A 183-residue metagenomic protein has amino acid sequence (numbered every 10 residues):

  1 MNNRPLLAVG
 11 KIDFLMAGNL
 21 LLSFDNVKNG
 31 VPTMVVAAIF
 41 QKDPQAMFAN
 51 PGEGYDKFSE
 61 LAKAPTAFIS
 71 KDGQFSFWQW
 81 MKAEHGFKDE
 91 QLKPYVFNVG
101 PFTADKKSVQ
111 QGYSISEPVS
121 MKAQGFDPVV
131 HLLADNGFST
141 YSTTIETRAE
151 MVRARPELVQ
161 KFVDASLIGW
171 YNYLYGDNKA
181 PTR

Functional and structural regions predicted by a protein language model:
M1-I115, H131-L132, S139: Short, glycine-/small- and polar/acidic-enriched structural segments that line small-molecule recognition paths
L21, F97-R183: Pocket-lining segment of extracytoplasmic ligand-binding domains
